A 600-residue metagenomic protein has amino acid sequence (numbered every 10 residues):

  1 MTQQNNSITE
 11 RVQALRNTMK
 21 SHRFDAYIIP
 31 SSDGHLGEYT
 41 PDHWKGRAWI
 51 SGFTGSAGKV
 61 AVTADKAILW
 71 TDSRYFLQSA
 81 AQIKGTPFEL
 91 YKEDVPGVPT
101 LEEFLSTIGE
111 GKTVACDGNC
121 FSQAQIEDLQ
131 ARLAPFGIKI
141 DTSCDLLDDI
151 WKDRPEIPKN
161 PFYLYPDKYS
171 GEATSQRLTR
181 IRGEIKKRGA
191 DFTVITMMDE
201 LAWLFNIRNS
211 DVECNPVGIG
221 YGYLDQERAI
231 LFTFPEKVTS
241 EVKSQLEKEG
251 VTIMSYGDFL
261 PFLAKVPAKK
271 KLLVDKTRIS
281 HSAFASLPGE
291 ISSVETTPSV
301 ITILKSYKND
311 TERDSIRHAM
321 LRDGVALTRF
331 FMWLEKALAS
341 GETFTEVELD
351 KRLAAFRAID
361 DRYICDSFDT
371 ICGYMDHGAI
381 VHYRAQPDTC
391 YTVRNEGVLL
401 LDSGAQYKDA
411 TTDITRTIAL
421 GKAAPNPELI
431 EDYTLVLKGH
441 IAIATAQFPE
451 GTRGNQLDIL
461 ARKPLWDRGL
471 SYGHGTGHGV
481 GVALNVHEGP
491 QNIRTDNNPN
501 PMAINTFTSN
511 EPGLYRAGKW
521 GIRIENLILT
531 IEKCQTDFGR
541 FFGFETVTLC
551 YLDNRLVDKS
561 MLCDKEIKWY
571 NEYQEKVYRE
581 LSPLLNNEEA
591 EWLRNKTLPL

Functional and structural regions predicted by a protein language model:
M1-L600: Active-site neighborhoods and metal-handling regions in enzymes and metal-associated proteins
